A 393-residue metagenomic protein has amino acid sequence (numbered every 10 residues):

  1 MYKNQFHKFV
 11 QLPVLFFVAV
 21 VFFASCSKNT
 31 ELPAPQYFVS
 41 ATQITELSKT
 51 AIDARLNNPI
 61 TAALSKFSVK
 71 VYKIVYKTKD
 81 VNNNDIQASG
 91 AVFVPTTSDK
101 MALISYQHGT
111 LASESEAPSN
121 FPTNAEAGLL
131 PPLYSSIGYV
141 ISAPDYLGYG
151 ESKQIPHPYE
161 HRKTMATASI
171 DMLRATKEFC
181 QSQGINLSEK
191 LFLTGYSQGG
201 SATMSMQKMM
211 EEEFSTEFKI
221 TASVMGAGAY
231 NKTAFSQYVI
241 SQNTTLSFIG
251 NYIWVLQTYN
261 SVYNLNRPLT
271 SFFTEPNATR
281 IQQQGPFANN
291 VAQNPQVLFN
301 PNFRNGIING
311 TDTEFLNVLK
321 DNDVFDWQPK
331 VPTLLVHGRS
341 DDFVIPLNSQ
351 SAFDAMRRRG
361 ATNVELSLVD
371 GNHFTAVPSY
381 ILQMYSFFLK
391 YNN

Functional and structural regions predicted by a protein language model:
F22-S25: C-terminal motif of bacterial Sec signal peptides marking the signal peptidase cleavage site
S27-D99: Catalytic-loop region of hydrolases
V81-S89, F93-I137: Short, surface-exposed "cap/lid" segments of acyl-processing enzymes
V94-T97, A175-T194, S215-F218: Gly/Ser-rich "nucleophile elbow"/oxyanion-hole loop immediately N-terminal to the catalytic nucleophile in hydrolases
Y159-Q181: Alpha/beta-hydrolase active-site loop
G226-D326: Accessory cap/linker subdomain of secreted extracellular hydrolases
T311, L316-V318, F343, Q350-S351 (+1 more regions): C-terminal catalytic histidine-bearing segment of alpha/beta-hydrolase fold enzymes
P329, L334-D341: Short beta-strand/loop motif that positions the catalytic acidic residue of the alpha/beta-hydrolase fold
